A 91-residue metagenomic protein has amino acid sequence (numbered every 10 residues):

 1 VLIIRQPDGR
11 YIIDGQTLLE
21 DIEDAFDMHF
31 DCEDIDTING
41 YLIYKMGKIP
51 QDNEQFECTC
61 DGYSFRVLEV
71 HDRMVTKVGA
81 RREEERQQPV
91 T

Functional and structural regions predicted by a protein language model:
V1-T91: Cytosolic regulatory modules rich in charged/polar residues
